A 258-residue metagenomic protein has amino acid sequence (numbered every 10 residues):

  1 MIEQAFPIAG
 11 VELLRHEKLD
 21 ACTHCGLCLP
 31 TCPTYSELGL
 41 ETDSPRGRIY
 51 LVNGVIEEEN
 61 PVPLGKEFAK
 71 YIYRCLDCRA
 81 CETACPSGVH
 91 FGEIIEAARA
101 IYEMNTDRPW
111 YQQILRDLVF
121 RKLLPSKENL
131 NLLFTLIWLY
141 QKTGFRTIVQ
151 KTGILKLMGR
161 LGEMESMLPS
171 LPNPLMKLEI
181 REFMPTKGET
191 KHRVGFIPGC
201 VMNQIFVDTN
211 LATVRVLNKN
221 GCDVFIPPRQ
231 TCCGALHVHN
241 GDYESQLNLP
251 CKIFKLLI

Functional and structural regions predicted by a protein language model:
M1-I72: Ferredoxin-type iron-sulfur electron-transfer modules and their immediate structural context
H16, I49-Q230, L236-I258: Iron-sulfur-cluster electron-transfer modules
